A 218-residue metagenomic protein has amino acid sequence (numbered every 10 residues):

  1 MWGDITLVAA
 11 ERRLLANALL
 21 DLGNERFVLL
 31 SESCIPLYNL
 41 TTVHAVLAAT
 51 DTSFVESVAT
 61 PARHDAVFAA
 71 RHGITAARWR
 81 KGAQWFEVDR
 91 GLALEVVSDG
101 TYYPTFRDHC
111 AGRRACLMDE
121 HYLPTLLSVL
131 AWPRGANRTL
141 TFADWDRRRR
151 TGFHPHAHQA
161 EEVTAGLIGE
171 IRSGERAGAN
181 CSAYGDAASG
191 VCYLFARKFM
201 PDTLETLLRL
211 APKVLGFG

Functional and structural regions predicted by a protein language model:
M1-G218: ER/Golgi luminal nucleotide-sugar-dependent glycosyltransferases, focusing on the catalytic module
